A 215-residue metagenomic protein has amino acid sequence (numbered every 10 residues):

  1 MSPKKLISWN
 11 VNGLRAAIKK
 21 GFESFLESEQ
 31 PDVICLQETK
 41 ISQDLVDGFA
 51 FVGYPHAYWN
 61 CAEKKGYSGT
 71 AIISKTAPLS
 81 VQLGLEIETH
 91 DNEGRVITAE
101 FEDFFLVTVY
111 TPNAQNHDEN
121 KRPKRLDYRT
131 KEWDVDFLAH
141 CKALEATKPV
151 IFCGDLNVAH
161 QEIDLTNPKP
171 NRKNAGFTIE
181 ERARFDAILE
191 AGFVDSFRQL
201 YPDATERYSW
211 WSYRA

Functional and structural regions predicted by a protein language model:
M1-V52, H56, A62-S68: N-terminal, active-site-proximal structural segment of metallo-dependent hydrolase catalytic domains
K4-N12, D103-D118, P123, C153: Active-site-proximal beta-strand elements of phosphoester/diester hydrolases
N10, L26-L45, L106, H140-E162 (+1 more regions): Active-site beta-strand/loop signature of hydrolases that rely on acidic residues for catalysis
L14-I18, D91, Y128-F137, F177-E180: Soluble or luminal CAZymes and related metallo-dependent hydrolases
R15, Q43-L45, G66-Y67, A114-D118 (+2 more regions): Short catalytic/ligand-binding loop motif for oxyanion handling, primarily in non-cytosolic enzymes, centered on
K40, L45-N116: Structured beta-strand-rich core segments of catalytic domains in phosphoester-bond hydrolases
G53-H56, D136-A215: Metal-dependent phosphoesterases centered on the DNase I-like endonuclease/exonuclease/phosphatase
E86-I87, P112-D134, K169-N174: Surface-exposed cleft-lining segments at the edges of enzyme active sites
